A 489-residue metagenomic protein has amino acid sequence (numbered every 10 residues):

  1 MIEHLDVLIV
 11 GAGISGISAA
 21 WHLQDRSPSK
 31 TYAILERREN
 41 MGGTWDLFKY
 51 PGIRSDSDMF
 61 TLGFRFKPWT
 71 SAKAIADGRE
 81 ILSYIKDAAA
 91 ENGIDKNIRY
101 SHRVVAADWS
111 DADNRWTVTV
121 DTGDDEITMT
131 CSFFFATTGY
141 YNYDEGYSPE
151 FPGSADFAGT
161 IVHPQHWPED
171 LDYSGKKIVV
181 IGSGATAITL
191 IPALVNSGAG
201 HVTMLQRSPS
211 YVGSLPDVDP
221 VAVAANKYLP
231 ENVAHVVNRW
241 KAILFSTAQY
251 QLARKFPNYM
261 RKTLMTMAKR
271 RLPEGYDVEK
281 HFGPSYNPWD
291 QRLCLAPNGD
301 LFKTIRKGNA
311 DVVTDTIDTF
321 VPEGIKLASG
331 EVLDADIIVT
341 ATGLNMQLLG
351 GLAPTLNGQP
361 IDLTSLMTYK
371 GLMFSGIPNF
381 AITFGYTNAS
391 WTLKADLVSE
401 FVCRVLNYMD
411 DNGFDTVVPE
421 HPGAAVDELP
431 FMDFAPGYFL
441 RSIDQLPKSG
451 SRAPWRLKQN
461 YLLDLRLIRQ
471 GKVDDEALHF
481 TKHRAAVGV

Functional and structural regions predicted by a protein language model:
I2-H4, L8-I14, S18-I34, R38-N40 (+3 more regions): Rossmann-like dinucleotide-binding core of oxidoreductases
E3-L5, D124-F133, Y173-S174, A328-I337: Core beta-strand elements of the Rossmann-like FAD/NAD(P) dinucleotide-binding domain in flavoenzyme oxidoreductases
L5, I9, I14-I98, Q206-R207 (+2 more regions): Beta1-alpha1 glycine-rich phosphate/pyrophosphate-binding loop at the start of Rossmann-like nucleotide-binding domains
F64, T160-I161, L372-N388: Short FAD-binding loop at a beta-strand-to-alpha-helix junction that anchors the flavin cofactor in diverse
W69-D87, R99, I181, L252-M260 (+1 more regions): Short beta-strand to alpha-helix junction loop
K73-N142, T319: Feature captures the FAD/FMN-dependent oxidoreductase FAD-binding
Y211-S214, M367-T368, N379-V489: C-terminal, flexible cofactor-proximal segment of oxidoreductases
R271-L327, E331-D334: Alpha/beta-hydrolase fold catalytic core
